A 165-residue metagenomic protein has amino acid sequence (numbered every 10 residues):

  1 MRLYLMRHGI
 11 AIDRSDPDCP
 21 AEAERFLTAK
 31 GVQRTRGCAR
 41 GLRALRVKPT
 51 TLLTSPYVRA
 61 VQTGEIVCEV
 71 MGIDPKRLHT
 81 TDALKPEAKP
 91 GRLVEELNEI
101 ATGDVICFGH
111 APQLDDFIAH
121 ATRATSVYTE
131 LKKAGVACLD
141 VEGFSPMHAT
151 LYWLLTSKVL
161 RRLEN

Functional and structural regions predicted by a protein language model:
R2-L84, A88, L114, V127-A134: Active-site-proximal alpha-helix that buttresses catalytic centers in soluble enzyme cores
L3, T102-G109: Generic beta-sheet signal
G41, I66, V70, E99 (+3 more regions): Active-site catalytic microenvironments for nucleophilic, acid-base chemistry
L45-V47, E99-G103: Glycine-rich phosphate-binding loop signature in dinucleotide/nucleotide-binding domains
K85-A101: Short phosphate-binding loop-to-helix
A111, D116-S126: Flexible, glycine-rich active-site loops centered on histidine and acidic residues that chelate a metal or position
A124-T150, T156-L160: Domain-level recognition of soluble alpha/beta enzyme cores, biased toward histidine phosphatases/phosphomutases
